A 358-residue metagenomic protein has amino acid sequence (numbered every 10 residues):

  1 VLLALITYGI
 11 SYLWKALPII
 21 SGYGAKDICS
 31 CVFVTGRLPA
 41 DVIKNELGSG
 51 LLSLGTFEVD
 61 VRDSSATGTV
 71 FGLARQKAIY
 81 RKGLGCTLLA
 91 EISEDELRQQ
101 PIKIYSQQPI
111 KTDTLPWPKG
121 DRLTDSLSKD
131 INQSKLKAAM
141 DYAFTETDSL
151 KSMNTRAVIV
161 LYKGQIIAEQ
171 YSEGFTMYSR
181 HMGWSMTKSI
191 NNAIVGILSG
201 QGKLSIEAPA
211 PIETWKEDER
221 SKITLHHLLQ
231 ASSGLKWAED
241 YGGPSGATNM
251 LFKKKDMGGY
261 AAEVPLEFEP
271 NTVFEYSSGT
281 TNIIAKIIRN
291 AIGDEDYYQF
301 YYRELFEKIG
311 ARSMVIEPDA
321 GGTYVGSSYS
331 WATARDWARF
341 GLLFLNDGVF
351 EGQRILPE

Functional and structural regions predicted by a protein language model:
V1-S11: Hydrophobic membrane-insertion alpha-helices, especially the h-region of bacterial N-terminal signal peptides
W14-L38: Alpha-helical transmembrane signal-anchor/signal-peptide segments
D121-I159: Beta-lactamase-like hydrolase cores
L136-A139, Q165-Q170, P244-P270, E295-M314: Short, charged, amphipathic alpha-helices and their helix-cap/turn boundaries
G164, H181-E207, L228, I284-I288 (+1 more regions): Active-site SXXK
G200-K236, E263, I292-A332: Active-site helix/loop module of the DD-peptidase/beta-lactamase fold, centered on the serine-lysine SxxK catalytic
K216-T272, G279-N282, A332-R335, N346: Conserved catalytic neighborhood of penicillin-recognizing serine enzymes
A262-P265, E269-F274, N290-E295, M314-E358: Penicillin-binding protein/beta-lactamase superfamily catalytic region
